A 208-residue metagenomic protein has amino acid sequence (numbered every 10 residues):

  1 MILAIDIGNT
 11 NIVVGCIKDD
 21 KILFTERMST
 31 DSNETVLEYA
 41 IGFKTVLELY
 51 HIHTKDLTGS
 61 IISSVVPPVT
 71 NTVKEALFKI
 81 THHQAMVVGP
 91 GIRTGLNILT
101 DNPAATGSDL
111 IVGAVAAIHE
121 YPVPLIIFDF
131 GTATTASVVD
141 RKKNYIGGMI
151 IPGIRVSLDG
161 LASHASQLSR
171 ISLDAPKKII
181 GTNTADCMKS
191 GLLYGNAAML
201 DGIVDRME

Functional and structural regions predicted by a protein language model:
M1-L3, I7-V88, I92-R93: N-terminal glycine/serine-rich phosphate-binding loop of ATP-dependent small-molecule kinases, especially carbohydrate
M1-T25, A117, V123-Y145, L161: Gly/Thr-rich phosphate-binding beta-strand-loop-beta motif of the actin/hexokinase/Hsp70
I2-A4, T30, S157-E208: ATP-binding/phosphotransfer module of carbohydrate and carboxylate kinases, centering on a glycine-rich
V36-A40, L96-I98, S157-A162: Short, charged, surface-exposed secondary-structure boundary motifs
K44-H51, V115-I118, P122, D201-E208: Generic structural signal for well-ordered alpha-helical scaffold segments
Y50-T106, K142-G148, G153-I154, G181-L193 (+1 more regions): Short beta-strand-loop/turn "lid" adjacent to the catalytic site in phosphate-handling enzymes
H83-T94, T132, S166-K177: Acidic-glycine-rich active-site phosphate/pyrophosphate-binding loop
G95-L125: Conserved phosphate-binding catalytic cores of ATP/NTP-utilizing and phosphoryl-transfer enzymes
